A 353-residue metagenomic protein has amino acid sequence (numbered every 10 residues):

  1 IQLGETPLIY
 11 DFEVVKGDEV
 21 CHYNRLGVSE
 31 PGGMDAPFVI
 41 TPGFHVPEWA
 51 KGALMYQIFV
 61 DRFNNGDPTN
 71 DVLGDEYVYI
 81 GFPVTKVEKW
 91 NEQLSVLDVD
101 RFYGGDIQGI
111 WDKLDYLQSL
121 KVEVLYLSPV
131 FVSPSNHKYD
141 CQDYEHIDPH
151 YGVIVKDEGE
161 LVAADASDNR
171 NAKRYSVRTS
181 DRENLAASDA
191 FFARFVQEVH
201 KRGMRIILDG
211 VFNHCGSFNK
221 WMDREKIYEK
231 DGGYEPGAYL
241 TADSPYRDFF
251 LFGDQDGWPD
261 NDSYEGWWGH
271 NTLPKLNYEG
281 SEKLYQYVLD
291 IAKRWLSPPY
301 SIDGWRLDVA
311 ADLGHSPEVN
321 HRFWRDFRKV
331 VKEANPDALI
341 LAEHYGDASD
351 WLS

Functional and structural regions predicted by a protein language model:
I1-Q57, F63-P83, K89: The feature marks proteins involved in alpha-glucan
V60-E123, P129-P299, F327, E333 (+2 more regions): Substrate-binding/active-site clefts of carbohydrate-active enzymes
F63, V130, A310, H315 (+1 more regions): Flexible loop residues that form catalytic and substrate-binding hotspots at small-molecule/glycan-binding clefts
D303, D337-A342: Acidic/polar loop patches that form or flank catalytic/metal-binding clefts of enzymes that bind anionic ligands
H315-F323: Short glycine/threonine-rich loop-to-helix capping motif typified by GTGT followed within a few residues by an Asp-Pro
H344-S353: Noncatalytic carbohydrate-binding groove/subsite architecture in carbohydrate-active enzymes
